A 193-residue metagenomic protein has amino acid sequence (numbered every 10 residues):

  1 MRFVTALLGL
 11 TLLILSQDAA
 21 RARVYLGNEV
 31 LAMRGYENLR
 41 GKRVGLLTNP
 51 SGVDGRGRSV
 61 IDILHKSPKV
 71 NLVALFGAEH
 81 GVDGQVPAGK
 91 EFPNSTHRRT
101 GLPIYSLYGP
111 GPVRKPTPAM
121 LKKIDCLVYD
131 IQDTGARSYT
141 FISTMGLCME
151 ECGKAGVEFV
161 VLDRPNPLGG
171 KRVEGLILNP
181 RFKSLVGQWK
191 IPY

Functional and structural regions predicted by a protein language model:
T5-L15: Bacterial N-terminal signal peptides
R23-V70: N-terminal phosphate-binding or glycine-rich loops at protein starts, especially the Walker A/P-loop of NTPases
K69-V70, K154-E158: A short helix->loop->beta-strand "cap" motif at the edges of active sites that frequently abuts
N71-H80, L162: Short internal beta-strands
G84-A88, V160-F182: Glycine-rich, charge-decorated loop segments at or immediately adjacent to ligand/cofactor-binding or catalytic sites
A88-I124, A136: Glycine-rich oxoanion-binding loops at beta->alpha junctions
D133-M145: Glycine/threonine-rich flexible loop motifs
N179-Y193: Acidic, His- and aromatic-enriched active-site or binding-groove loops in soluble protein domains that engage sugars
